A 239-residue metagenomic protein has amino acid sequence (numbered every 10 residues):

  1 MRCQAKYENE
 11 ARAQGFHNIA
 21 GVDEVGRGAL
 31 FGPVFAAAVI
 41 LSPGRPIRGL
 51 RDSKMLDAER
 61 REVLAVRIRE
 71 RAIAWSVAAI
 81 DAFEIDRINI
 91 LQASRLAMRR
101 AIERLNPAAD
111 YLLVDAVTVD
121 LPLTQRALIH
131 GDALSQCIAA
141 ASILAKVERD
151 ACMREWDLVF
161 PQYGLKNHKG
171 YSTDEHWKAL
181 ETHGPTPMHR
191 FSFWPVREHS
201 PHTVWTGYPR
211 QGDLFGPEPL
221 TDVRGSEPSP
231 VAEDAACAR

Functional and structural regions predicted by a protein language model:
M1-R239: RNase H-like, Mg2+-dependent phosphodiesterase core, and more generally RNA phosphate-backbone-engaging helix-loop
